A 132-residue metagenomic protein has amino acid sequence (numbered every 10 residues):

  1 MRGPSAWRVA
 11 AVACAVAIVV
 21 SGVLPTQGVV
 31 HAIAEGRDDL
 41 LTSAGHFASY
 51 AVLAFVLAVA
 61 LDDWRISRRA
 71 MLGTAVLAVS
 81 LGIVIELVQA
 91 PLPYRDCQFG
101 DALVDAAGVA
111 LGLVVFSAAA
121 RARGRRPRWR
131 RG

Functional and structural regions predicted by a protein language model:
M1-G100, A106-G132: Bulky hydrophobic segments
